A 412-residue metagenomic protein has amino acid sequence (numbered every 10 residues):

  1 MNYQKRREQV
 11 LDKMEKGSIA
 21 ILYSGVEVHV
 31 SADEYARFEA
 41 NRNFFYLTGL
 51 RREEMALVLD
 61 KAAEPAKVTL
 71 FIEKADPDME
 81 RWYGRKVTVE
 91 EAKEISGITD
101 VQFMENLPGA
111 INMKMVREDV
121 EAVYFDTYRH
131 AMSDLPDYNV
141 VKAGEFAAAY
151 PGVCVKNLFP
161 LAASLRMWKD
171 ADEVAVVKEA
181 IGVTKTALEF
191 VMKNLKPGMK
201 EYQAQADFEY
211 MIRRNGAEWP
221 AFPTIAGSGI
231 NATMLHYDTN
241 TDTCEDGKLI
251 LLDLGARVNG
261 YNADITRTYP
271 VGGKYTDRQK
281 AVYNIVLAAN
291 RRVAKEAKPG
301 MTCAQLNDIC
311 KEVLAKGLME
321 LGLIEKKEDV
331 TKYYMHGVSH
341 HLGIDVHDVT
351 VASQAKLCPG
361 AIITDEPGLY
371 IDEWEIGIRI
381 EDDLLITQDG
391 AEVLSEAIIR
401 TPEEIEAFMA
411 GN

Functional and structural regions predicted by a protein language model:
M1-N412: Active-site neighborhoods and metal-handling regions in enzymes and metal-associated proteins
